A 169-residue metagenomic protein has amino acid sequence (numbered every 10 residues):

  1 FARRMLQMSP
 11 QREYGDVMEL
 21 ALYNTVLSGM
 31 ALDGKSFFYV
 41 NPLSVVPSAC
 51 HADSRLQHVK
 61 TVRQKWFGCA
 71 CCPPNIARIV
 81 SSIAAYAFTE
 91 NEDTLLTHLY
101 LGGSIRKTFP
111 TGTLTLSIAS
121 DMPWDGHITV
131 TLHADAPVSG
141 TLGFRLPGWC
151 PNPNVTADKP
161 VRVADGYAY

Functional and structural regions predicted by a protein language model:
F1-N154: Aromatic (Trp/Tyr) and acidic
N152-Y169: Solvent-exposed beta-strand/loop surfaces of large extracellular or lumenal domains
